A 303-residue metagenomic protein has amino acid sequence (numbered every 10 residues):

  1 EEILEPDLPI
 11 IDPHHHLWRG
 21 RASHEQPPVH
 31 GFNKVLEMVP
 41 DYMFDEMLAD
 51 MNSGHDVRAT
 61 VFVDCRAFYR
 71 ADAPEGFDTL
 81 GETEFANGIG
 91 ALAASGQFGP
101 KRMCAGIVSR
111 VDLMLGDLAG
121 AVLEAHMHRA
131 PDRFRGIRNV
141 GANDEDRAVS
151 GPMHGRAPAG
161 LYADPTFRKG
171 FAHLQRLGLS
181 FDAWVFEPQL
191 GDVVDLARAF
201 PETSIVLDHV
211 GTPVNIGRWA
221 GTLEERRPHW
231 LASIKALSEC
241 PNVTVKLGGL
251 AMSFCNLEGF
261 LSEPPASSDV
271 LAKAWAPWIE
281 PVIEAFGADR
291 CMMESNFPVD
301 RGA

Functional and structural regions predicted by a protein language model:
E1-F98: An N-terminally biased module of ancient metal coordination in phosphate/nucleic-acid-related enzymes
E1-P6, F44-G54, L118-R133, G191-P201 (+2 more regions): Short amphipathic alpha-helices and their capping/turn segments at secondary-structure boundaries
P9-D12, R58-F62, K101-V108, D132-R138 (+4 more regions): Structural preference for beta-strand elements that scaffold enzyme active sites
H15, V111, V210, S295-F297: Active-site metal-binding loops of divalent metal-dependent hydrolases
H16-R21, A67-R70, N143-D146, P188-D192 (+3 more regions): Active-site environment of divalent metal-dependent phosphoester hydrolases
V61-F68, R138-N143, H209-V210, L247-L250 (+1 more regions): Short loop/turn segments at strand-loop or loop-helix junctions that form parts of catalytic or ligand-binding pockets
A73-Q189, D195-R198, G211, G221-R226 (+1 more regions): Active-site gating/metal-coordination segments in enzymes
V214-A303: H/E-rich (His + Asp/Glu) clusters that bind or coordinate divalent metals
